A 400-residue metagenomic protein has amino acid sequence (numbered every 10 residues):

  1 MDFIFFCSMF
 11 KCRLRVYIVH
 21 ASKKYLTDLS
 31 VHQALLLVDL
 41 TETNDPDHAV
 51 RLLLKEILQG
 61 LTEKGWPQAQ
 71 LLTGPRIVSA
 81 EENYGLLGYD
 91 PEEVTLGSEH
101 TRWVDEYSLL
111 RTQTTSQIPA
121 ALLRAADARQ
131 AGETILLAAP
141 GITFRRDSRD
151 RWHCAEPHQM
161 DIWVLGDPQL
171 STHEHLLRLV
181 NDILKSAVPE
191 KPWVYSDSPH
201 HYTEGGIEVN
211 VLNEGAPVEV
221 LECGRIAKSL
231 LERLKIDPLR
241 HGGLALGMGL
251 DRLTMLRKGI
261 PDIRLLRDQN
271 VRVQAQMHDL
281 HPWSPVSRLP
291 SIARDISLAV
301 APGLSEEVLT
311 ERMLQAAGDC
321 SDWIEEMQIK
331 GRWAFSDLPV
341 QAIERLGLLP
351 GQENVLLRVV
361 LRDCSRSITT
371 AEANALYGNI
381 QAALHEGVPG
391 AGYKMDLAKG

Functional and structural regions predicted by a protein language model:
F6, F10-H153, V164-L165, P217 (+5 more regions): Class II aminoacyl-tRNA synthetase-like tRNA-binding/catalytic domains
I18-S22, T112-P157, L265-H281, G318-L348: Conserved alpha/beta core surface patches that mediate binding of polyanionic ligands
E42-P46, M160-E174, R294-P302, T369: Short histidine-centered catalytic/ligand-binding loop motif
V50-K64, I162, H175-V188, V308-R312: Amphipathic alpha-helical segments
P67-E82, W193-H200, E325-I329: Long, charged, glycine-rich C-terminal linkers/tails
H173-L177, D182-V188, V194-I207: Extended C-terminal subregions enriched in glycine
P199-E208, L212, P217-G400: A carboxyl-terminal module marker
